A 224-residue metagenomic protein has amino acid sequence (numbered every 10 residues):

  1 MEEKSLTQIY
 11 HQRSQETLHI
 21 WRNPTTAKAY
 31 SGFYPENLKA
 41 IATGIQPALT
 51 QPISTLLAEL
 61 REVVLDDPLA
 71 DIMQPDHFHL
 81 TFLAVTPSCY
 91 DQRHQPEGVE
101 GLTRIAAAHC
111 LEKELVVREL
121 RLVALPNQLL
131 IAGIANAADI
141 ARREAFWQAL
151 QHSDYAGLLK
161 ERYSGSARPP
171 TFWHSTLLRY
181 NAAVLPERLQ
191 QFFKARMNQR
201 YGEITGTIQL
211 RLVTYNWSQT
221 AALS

Functional and structural regions predicted by a protein language model:
M1-S224: Histidine-dependent nucleotide/RNA phosphoesterase domain, centered on the 2H-phosphoesterase fold with its duplicated
